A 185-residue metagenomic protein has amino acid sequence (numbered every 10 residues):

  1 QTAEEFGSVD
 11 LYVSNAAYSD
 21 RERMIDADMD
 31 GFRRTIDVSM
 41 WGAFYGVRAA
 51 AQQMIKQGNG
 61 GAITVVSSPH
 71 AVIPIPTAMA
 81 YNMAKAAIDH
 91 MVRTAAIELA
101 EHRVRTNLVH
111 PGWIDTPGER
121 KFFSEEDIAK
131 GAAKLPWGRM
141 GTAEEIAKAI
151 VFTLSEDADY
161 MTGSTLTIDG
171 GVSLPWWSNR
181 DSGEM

Functional and structural regions predicted by a protein language model:
V13, A100, R105, M161-G163: Short, small/polar-rich loop/turn modules that mediate ligand/substrate recognition or access, typified
R23-M24, D28-I36, G131: Substrate-binding pocket helix/loop in short-chain dehydrogenase/reductase
A27, P74-N82, T94, G118 (+1 more regions): Active-site loop-to-helix junction immediately N-terminal to the catalytic Tyr of the SDR YXXXK motif in Rossmann-fold
V47, A84, V92: Active-site helix of classical SDR
Q52, I97-E101, D159: Alpha-helical segment proximal to the catalytic Tyr-Lys
S68: Residue(s) in the substrate-gating loop at a strand-loop-helix junction that position the organic substrate next
I73, V151, T162-M185: Short C-terminal tail/terminal secondary-structure segment of NAD(P)H-dependent dehydrogenase/reductase domains
